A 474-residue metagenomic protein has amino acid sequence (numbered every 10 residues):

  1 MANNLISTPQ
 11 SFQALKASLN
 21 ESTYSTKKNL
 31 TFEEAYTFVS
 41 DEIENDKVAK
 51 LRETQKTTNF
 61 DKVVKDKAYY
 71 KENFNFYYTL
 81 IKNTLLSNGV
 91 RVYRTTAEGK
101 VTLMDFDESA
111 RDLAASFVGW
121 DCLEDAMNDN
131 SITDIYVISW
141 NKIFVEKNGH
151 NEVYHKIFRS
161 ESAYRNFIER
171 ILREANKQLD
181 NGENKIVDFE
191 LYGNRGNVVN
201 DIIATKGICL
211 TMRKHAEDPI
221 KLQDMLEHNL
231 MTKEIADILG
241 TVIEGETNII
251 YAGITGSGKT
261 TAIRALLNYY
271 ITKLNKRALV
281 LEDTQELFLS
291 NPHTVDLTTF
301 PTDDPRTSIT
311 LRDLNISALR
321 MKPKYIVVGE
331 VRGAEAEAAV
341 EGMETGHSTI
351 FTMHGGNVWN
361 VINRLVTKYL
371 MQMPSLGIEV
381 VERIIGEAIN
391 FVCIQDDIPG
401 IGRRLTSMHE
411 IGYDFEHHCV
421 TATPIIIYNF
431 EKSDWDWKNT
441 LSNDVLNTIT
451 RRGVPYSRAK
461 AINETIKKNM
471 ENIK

Functional and structural regions predicted by a protein language model:
M1-D180: N-terminal accessory targeting/assembly segments
I135, V198, G346, I389: Residue-level signature of catalytic and energy-coupling elements of molecular machines, predominantly ATP/GTP-dependent
V137-I138, K142-G245: P-loop NTP-binding catalytic core
T247-I249, T261, A265-E387, Q395-D397: Switch/coupling sub-region of P-loop NTPases
Y251-G253: Hydrophobic anchor at the beta1->P-loop junction of P-loop NTPases
G256: Walker A (P-loop) phosphate-binding loop of P-loop NTPases
R383-E416: Phosphate-binding/switch region of NTP-binding enzymes
S407-K474: NTP-binding/hydrolysis catalytic cores, primarily Walker-type P-loop NTPases
